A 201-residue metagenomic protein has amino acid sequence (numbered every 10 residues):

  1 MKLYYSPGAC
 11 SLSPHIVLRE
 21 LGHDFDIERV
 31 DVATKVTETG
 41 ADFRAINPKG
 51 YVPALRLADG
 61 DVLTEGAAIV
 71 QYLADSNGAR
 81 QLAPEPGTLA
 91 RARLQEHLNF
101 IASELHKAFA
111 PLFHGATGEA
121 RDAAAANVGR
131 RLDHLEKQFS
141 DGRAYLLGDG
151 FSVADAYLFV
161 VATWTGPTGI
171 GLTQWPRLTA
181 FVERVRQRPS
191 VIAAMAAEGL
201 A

Functional and structural regions predicted by a protein language model:
M1-A126: GST-like domain detector, emphasizing the conserved glutathione-binding G-site in the N-terminal thioredoxin-like
I27, Q174, A194-M195: A generic structural-conservation signal
P53-R56, L146, I192: Short beta-strand(s) of the beta-wing in winged-helix/HTH DNA-binding folds
L73, H97-P189: GST-like fold's C-terminal all-alpha helical module
A83-E85, L147-G148, A194: Short histidine-centered beta-strand/loop micro-motifs that create catalytic or ligand/metal-coordination sites
A196-A201: Terminal-tail/helix-coil boundary detector
